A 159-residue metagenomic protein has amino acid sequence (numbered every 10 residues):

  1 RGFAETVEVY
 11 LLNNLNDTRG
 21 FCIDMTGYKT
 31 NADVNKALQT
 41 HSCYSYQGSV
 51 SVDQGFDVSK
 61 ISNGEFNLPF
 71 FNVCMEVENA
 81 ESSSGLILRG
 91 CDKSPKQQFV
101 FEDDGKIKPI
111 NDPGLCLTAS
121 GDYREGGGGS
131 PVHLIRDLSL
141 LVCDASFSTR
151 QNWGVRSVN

Functional and structural regions predicted by a protein language model:
R1-N159: Lectin-like carbohydrate-binding module/patch detector with strong preference for beta-trefoil
